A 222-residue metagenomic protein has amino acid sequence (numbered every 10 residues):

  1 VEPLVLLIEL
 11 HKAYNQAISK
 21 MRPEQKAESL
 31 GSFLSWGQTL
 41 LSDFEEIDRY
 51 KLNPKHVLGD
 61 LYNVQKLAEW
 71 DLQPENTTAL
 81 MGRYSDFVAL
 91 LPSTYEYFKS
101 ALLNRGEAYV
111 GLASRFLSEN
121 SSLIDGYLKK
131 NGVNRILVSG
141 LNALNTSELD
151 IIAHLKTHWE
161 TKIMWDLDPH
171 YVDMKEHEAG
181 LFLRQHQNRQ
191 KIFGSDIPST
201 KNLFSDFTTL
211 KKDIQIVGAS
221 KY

Functional and structural regions predicted by a protein language model:
V1-Y222: Nucleic acid-machinery interaction/catalytic patches
